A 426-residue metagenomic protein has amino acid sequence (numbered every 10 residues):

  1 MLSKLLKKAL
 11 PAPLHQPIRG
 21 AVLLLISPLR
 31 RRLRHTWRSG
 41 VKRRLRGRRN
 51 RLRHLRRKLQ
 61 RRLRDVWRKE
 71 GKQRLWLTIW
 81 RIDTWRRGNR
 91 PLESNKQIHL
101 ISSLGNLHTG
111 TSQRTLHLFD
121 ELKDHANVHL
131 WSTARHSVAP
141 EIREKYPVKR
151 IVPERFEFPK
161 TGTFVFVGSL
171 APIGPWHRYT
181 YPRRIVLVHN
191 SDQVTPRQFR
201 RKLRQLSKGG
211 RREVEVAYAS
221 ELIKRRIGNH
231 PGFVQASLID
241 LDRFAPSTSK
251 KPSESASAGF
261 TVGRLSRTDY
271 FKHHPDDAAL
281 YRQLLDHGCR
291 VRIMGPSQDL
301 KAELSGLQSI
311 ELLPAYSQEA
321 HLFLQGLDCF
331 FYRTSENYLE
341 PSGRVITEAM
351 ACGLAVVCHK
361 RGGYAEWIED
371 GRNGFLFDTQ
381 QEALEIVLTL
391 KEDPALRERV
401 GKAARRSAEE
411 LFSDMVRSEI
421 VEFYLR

Functional and structural regions predicted by a protein language model:
W85-R86, H129-R212, L222: Extended catalytic core of nucleotide-activated donor transferases of GT-like folds
I101-T115, Y270-K272: A short, glycine/small-residue-rich beta-strand->loop->alpha-helix junction that serves as a flexible
T109, K272, Y332-T347, R361-E366: Nucleotide-sugar-dependent
R114, I239-Q318: Conserved catalytic-core segment of nucleotide-activated headgroup transferases in glycan assembly
Q193-V194, R211-K250: Donor nucleotide-sugar binding/catalytic pocket of nucleotide-sugar-dependent glycosyltransferases
Y338, A351, A355-C358: Short hydrophobic beta-strand element within catalytic cores of glycosyltransferases and related nucleotide-activated
K360-G371, F375-L376: Short acidic/histidine- and often glycine-rich active-site loop of Leloir-type glycosyltransferases that engages
D378-Q381, P394-L425: A charged, aromatic-enriched C-terminal amphipathic alpha-helix characteristic of glycosyltransferases across folds
